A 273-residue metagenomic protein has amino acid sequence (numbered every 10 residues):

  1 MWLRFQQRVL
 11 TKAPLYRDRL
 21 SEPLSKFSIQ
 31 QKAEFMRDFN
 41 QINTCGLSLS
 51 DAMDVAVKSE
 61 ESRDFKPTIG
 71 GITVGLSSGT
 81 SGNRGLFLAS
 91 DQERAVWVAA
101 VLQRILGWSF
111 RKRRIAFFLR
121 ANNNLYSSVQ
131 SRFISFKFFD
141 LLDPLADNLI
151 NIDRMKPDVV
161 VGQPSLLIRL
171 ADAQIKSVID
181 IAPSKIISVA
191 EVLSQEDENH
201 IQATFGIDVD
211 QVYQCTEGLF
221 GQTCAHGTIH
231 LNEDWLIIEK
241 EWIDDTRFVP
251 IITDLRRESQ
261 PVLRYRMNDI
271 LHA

Functional and structural regions predicted by a protein language model:
M1-F5, S131-A273: Active-site glycine/GP-rich loop and adjacent strand/helix microenvironment that borders small-molecule binding pockets
M1-L76, G82-V96, L102-F110, A121 (+2 more regions): Nucleotide 5′-phosphate-binding alpha/beta core
V9, R114-F118, V160: Short, hydrophobic beta-strand segments that form beta-sheet elements in well-ordered domains
R19, S127-V129, Q202: Short loop/helix-cap segments at secondary-structure boundaries that form the rim of catalytic
G75-S77, Y126, S177: Short, flexible, solvent-exposed loop/turn segments with mixed acidic/basic and small polar residues
R84, N123-L125, R257-Q260: Short, acidic Gly/Pro/Ser/Thr-rich loop/turn segments
L86-F87, W97, G221, P261: Active-site-proximal flexible loops/turns
R104-L141: Conserved AMP-binding loop of ANL adenylate-forming enzymes
